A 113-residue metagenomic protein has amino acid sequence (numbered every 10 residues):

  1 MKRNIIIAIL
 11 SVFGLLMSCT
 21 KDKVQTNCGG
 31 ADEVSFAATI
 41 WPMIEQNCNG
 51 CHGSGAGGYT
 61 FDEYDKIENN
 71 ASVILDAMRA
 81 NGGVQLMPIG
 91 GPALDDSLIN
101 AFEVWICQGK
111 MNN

Functional and structural regions predicted by a protein language model:
M1-G29: Bacterial Sec-dependent N-terminal signal peptides
C19-N113: Aromatic- and Gly/Pro-enriched helix-to-coil junctions and flexible linker segments
